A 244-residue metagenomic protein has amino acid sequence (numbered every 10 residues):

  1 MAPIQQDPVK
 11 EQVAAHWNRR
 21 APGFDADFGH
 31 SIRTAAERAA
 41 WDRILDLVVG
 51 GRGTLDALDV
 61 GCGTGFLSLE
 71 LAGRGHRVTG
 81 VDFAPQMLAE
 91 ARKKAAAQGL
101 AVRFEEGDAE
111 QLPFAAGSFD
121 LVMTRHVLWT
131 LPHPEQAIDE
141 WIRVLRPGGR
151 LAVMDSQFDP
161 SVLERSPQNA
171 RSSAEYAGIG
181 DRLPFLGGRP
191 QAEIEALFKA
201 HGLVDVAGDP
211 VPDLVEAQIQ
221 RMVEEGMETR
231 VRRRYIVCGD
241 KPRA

Functional and structural regions predicted by a protein language model:
A2-G53, F66-E70, E90, R165-P167 (+2 more regions): Conserved class I S-adenosyl-L-methionine
D56-V60, T64-Q111: Class I SAM-dependent methyltransferase SAM/SAH-binding core
M123: A conserved beta-strand element that flanks and buttresses the S-adenosyl-L-methionine
E135-P147: A short glycine-rich, Lys/Arg-flanked "PGG" loop and its adjoining helix->strand segment in the class I
R150-Y176: Conserved class I S-adenosyl-L-methionine
A177-E193: Acceptor-substrate binding/catalytic loop of class I
H201, Q220-A244: Core SAM-dependent methyltransferase catalytic element
L203-L214: Conserved S-adenosyl-L-methionine
